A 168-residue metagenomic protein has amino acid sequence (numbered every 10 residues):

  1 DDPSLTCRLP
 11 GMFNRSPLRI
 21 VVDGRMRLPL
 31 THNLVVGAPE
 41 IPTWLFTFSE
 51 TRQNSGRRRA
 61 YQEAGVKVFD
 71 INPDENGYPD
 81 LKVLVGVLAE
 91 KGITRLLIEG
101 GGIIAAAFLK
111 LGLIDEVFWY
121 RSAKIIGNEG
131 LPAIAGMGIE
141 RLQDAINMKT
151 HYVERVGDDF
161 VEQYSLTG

Functional and structural regions predicted by a protein language model:
D1-G168: Enzymes that bind and transform nitrogen-containing heteroaromatic metabolites
